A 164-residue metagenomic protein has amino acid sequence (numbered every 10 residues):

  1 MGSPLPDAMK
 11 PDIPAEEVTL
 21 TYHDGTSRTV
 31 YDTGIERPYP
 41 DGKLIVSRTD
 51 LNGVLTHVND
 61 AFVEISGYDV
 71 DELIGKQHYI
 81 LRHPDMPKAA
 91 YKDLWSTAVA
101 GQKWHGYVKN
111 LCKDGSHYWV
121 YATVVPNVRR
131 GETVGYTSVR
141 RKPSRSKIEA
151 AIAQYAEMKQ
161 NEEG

Functional and structural regions predicted by a protein language model:
M1-T19: N-terminal leader/capping segments at the start of a protein or of a new domain
S3-M9, I35-E157: Sensory/regulatory domains in signal-transduction proteins
E17-R37: Short, charged amphipathic alpha-helical "coupling" segments at sensory-output junctions in signaling proteins
M158-G164: Signal-transducing coiled-coil/dimerization helices and immediately adjacent hinge/linker segments that couple sensory
